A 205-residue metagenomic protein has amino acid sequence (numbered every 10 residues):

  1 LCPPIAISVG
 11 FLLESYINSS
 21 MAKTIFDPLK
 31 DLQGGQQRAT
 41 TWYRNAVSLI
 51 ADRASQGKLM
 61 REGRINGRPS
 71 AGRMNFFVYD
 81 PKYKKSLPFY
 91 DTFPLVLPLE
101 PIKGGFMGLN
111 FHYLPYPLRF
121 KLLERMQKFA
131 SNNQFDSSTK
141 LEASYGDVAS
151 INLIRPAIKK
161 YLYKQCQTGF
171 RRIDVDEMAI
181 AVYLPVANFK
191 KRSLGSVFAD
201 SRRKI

Functional and structural regions predicted by a protein language model:
F26-G72: Mixed-charge, Lys/Arg-rich low-complexity intrinsically disordered regions
N66-S86: Short coil-to-beta transition motif at edge beta-strands of beta-rich domains
S86-I102: Short beta-strand-centered aromatic/proline hotspots
G104-H112: Short, solvent-exposed secondary-structure boundary/capping segments
P115-I205: Intrinsically disordered, low-complexity, charged/polar segments
